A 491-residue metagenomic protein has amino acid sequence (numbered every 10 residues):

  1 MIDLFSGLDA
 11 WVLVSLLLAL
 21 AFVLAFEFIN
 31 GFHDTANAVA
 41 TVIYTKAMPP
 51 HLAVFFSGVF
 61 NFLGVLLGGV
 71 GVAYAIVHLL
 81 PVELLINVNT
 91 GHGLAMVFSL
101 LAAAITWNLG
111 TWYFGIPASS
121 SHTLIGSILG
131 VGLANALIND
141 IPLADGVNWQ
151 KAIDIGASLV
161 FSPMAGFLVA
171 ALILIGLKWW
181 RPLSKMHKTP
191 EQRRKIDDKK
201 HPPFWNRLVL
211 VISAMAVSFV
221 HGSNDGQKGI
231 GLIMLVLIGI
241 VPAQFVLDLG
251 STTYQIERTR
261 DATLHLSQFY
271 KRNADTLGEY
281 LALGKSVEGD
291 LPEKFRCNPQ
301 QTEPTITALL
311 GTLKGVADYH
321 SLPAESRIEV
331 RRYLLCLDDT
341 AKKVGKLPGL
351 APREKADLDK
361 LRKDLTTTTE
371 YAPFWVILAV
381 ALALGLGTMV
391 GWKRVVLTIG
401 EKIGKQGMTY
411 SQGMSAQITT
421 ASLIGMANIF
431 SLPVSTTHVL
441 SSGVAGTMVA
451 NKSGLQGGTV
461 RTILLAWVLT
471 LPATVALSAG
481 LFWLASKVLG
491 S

Functional and structural regions predicted by a protein language model:
M1-W11, G146, S491: Short, strongly hydrophobic alpha-helical membrane anchors
L20, L24-T35, N61-Y74, L100 (+13 more regions): Transmembrane alpha-helical segments of multi-pass membrane transport proteins and ion-pumping complexes
F32-V39, A47, F114-G126, G226-I233 (+2 more regions): Short, non-helical or kinked segments that cap or interrupt transmembrane helices
V42-K46, H51-A136: Early transmembrane hairpin of solute transport permeases
K46-G58, Y410-M414, K452, Q456-I463: Membrane-interface alpha-helices at helix entry/exit sites of multi-pass transporters
Y113-I116, G400-T436, I463-V468: Hydrophobic alpha-helical bundle architecture
A157, K199, P203-V246: Internal alpha-helical transmembrane segments
P242-W375: Low-complexity, proline/glycine-enriched hydrophobic segments characteristic of transmembrane helices
